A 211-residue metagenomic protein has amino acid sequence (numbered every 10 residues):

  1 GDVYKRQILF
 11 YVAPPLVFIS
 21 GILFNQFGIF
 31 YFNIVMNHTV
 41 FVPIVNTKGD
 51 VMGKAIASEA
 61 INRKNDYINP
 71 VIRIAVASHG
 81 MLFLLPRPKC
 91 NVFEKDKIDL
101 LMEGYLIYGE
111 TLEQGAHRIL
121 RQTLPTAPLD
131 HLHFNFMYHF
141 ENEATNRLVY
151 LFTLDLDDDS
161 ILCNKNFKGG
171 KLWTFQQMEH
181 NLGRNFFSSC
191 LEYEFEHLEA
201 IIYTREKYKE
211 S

Functional and structural regions predicted by a protein language model:
G1-Q7: Short, small-residue-biased leader/transition segments that mark boundaries at the very start of proteins
F10-L16: Intrinsically disordered, low-complexity segments enriched in serine/proline and basic residues
L23-M36: Transmembrane-cytosolic junction motif
I34-R73: Acidic, metal-coordinating catalytic segment for phosphate/diphosphate chemistry, firing primarily on the Nudix
S58-I72, A77-R118: Conserved Nudix-box catalytic region and its N-terminal flanking loop in Nudix hydrolases and closely related
C90, T111-E113, H117, R121-S160: Active-site segment of metal-dependent pyrophosphate-handling enzymes, primarily the Nudix hydrolase catalytic core
E103, L151-T153, L162-L191: NUDIX/MutT-family hydrolases
S189-S211: Charged phosphate-binding loop/patch that engages nucleotide di/tri-phosphates or the phosphate backbone of nucleic
